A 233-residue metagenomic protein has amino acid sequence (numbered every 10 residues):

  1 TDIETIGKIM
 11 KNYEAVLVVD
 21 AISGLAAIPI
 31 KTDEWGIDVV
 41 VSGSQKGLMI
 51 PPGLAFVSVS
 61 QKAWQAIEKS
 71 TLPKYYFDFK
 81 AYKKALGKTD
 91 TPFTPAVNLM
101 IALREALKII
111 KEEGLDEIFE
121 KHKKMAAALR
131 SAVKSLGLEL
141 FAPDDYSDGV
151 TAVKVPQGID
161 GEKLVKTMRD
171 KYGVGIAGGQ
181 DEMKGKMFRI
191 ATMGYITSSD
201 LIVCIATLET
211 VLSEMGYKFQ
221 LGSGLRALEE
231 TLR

Functional and structural regions predicted by a protein language model:
T1-K31: Catalytic PLP-binding core of fold-type I/II PLP enzymes
D33-Q45: Conserved active-site segment immediately N-terminal to the catalytic lysine that forms the internal aldimine
Q45-S131, S135, R233: Active-site C-terminal subdomain of aminotransferase-like
G137-F141, V174-G179: A short linear hydrophobic-aromatic micro-motif
E139-K171: Conserved PLP-binding catalytic core of the aspartate aminotransferase-like
D170-I176, T210-M215: A common structural junction motif
E182, K186-R233: PLP-dependent enzyme catalytic core of the Aspartate aminotransferase-like
